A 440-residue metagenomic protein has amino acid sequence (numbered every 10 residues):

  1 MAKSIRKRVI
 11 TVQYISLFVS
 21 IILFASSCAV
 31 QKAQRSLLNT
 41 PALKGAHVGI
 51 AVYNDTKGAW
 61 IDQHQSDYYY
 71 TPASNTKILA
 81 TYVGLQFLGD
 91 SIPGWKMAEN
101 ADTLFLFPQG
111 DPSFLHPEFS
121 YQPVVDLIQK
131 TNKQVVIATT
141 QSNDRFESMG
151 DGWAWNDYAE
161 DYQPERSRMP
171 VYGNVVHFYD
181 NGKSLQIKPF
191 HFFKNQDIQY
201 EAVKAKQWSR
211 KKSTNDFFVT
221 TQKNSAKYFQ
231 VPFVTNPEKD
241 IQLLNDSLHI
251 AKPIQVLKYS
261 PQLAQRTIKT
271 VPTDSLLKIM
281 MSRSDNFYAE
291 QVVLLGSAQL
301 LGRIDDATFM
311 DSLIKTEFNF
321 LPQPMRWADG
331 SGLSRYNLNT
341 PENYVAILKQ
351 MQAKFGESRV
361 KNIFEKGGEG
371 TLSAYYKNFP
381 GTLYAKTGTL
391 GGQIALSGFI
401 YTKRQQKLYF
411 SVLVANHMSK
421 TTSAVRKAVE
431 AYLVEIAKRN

Functional and structural regions predicted by a protein language model:
M1-L37: Bacterial Sec-dependent N-terminal signal peptides
C28-Y69, L88-S91, L127-Q134: Beta-lactamase-like hydrolase cores
H47-I50, L277, A289, D311 (+1 more regions): Short glycine-rich loop/turn motifs
I50-V52, W95-A98, S397-G398: Short beta-strand scaffold segments in enzyme catalytic cores
I61-Q63, V293-N440: Small-residue-rich helix-loop
T71-G84: Active/ligand-binding-proximal structured segments within catalytic/core domains that scaffold catalytic residues
N75-I78, E238-I241, D285-A289, N337-P341 (+1 more regions): Short alpha-helical patches at coil-to-helix transitions and adjacent helical residues in well-structured domains
Q86-Q323, K438-R439: Conserved serine DD-peptidase/penicillin-binding transpeptidase domain and beta-lactam-recognizing active-site
